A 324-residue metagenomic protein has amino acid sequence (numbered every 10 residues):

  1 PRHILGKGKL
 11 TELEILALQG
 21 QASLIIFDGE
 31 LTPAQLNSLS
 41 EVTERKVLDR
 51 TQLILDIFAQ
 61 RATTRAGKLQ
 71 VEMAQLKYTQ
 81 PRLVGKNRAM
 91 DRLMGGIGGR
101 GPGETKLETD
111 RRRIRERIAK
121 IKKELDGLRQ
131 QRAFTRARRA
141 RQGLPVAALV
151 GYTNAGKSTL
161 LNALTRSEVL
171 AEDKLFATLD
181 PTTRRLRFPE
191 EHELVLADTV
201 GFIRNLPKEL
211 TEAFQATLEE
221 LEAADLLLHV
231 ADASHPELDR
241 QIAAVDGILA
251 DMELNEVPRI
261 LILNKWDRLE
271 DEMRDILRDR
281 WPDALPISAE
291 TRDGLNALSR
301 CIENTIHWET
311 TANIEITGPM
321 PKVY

Functional and structural regions predicted by a protein language model:
P1-H3, P33-S38, L55-A59, I203-N205 (+4 more regions): Switch/connector loops and helix/strand junctions flanking conserved nucleotide-binding motifs in nucleotide-processing
P1-V146: Conserved P-loop NTPase architecture
R2-H3, R61-R65, K106, E168-L170 (+3 more regions): Flexible beta-alpha connector loops of hexameric P-loop NTPases
K9-Q19, S23-K46, P189-E193, F214-P286: Conserved C-terminal guanine-recognition region of P-loop GTPase G domains, centered on the G4
D28-L31, L39-S40, K68, K106 (+7 more regions): Replace "in large, NTP-powered and nucleic-acid-processing enzymes" with "in large, NTP-powered factors and other
T51-L55, L175-F176, A289-R292: Short, acidic/turn-prone active-site loops that include or flank metal/cofactor- and phosphate-binding residues
K77, P81-A155, L161-N162, R166 (+3 more regions): C-terminal-of-GTPase-core extension/linker across diverse P-loop GTPases
Q130-R132, R136-P145, A163-V195, I203-A216 (+2 more regions): Switch I (effector-binding) loop of TRAFAC-class P-loop GTPase G-domains
